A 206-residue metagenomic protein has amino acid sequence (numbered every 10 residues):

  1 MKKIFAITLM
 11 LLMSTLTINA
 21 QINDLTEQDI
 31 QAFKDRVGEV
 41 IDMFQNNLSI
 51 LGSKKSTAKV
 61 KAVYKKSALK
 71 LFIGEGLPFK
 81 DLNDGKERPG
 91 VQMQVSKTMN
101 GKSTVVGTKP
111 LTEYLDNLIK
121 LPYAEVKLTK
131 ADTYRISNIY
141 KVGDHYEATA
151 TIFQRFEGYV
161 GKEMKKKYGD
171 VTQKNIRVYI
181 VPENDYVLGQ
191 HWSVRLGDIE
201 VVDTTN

Functional and structural regions predicted by a protein language model:
M1-E27: Bacterial Sec-dependent N-terminal signal peptides
A20-K66: Short, low-complexity N-terminal intrinsically disordered segments enriched in polar/charged residues
V40, V63-Y64, T112, K174-I176: Well-ordered, non-membrane alpha-helical segments in soluble/globular domains
N46, I50-K66, K70, L128-Y134 (+1 more regions): Short glycine-rich, low-complexity/disordered patches
K66-K80, R177-E183: A short, hydrophobic secondary-structure junction motif
L71, E75-I139: A solvent-exposed, acidic/Ser-Thr-rich amphipathic alpha-helical stretch
K127-N206: Exposed beta-sheet edge and beta->alpha loop/turn motif
